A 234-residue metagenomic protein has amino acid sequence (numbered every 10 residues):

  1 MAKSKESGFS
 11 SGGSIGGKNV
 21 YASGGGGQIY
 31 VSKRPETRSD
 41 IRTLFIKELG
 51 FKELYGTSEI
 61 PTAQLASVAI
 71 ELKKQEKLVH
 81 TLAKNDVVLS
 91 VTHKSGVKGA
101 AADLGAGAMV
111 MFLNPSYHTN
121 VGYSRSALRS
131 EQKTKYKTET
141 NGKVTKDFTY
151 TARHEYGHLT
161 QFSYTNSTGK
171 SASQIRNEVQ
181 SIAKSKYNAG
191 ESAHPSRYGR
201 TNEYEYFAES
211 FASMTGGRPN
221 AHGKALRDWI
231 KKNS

Functional and structural regions predicted by a protein language model:
M1-G25, A208: Non-Sec secretion/translocation targeting segments of pathogen effectors
G27-K74, L78-S234: Active-site-flanking segments in enzyme catalytic domains
